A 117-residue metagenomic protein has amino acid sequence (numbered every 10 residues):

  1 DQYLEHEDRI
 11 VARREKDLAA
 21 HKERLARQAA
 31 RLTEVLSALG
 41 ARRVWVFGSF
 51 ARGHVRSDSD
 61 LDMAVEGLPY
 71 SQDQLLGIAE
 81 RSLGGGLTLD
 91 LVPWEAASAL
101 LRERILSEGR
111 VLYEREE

Functional and structural regions predicted by a protein language model:
D1-W45, R52-S57, L68-E117: Catalytic core of pol beta-like nucleotidyltransferases
